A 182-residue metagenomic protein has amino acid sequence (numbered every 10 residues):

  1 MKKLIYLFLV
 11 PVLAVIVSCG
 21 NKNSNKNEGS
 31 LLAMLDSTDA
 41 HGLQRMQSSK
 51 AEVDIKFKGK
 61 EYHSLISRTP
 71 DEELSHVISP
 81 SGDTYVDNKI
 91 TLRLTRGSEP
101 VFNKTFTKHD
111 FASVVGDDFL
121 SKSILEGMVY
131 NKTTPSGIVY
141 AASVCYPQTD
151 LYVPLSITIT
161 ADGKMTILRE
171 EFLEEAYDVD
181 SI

Functional and structural regions predicted by a protein language model:
M1-I5: Positively charged n-region of N-terminal signal peptides that target proteins for export
Y6-P11: Sec-dependent N-terminal signal peptides
V12, K22, K58-K60, T69-D71 (+4 more regions): Generic structural motif
V15-S18: C-terminal motif of bacterial Sec signal peptides marking the signal peptidase cleavage site
G20-T38: Short, low-complexity, disordered segments immediately C-terminal to signal peptides in bacterial exported proteins
S24, S79, S143-C145: Short loop/turn segments immediately following the C-termini of beta-strands
D36-Y130: Surface-exposed acidic loop/strand-edge motifs in secreted or periplasmic proteins that form small linear binding
D110-I182: Extracytoplasmic electrostatic interaction patches
